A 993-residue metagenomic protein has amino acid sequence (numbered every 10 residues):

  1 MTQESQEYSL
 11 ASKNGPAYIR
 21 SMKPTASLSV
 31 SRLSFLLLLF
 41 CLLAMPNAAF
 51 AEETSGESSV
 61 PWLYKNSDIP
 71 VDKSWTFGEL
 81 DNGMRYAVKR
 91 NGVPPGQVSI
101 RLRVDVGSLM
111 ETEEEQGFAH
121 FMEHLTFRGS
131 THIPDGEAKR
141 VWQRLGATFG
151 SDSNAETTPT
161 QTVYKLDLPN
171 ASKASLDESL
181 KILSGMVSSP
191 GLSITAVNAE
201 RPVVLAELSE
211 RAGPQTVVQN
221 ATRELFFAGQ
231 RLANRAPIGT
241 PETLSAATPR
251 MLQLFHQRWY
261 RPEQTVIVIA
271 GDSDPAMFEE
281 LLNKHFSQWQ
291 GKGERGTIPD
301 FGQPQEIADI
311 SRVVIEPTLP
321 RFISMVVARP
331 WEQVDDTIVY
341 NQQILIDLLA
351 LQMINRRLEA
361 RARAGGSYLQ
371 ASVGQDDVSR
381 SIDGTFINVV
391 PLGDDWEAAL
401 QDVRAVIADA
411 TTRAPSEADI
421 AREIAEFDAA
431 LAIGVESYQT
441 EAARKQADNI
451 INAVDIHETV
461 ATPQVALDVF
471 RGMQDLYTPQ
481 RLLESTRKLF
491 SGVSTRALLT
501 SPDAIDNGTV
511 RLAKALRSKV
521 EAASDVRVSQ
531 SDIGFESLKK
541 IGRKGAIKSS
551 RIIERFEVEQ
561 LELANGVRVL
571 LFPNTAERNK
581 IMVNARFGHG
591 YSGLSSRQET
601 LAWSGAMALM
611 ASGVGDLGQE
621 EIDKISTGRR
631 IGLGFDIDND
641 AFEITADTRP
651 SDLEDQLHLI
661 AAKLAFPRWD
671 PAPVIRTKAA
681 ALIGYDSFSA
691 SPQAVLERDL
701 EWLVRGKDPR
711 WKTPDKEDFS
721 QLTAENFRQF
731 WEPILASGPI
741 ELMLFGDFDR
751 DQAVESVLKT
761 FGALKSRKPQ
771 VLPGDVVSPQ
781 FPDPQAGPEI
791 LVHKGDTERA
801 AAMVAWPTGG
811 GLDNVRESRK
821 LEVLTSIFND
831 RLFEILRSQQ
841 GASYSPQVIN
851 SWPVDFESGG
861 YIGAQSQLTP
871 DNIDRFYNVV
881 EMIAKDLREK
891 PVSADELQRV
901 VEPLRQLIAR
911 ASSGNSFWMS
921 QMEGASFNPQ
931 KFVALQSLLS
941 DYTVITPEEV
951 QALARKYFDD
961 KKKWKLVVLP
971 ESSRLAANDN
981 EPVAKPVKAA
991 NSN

Functional and structural regions predicted by a protein language model:
I19-L36: Bacterial N-terminal signal peptides that target proteins for export
S34-M45: Bacterial N-terminal signal peptides
F50-V88, V266, D274-Y340, I344-D347 (+11 more regions): Proteolytic maturation boundary segments
A87-K89, P94-F121, G136-G185, Q215-E242 (+13 more regions): M16 family metallopeptidases and their MPP-like homologs
R201, V217-F227, L232-R235, G239-M251 (+5 more regions): Hydrophobic, small-residue-rich alpha-helical packing segments that form membrane-like cores
L205-E210, P214: Carboxylate/His-rich catalytic cores and anion/metal-binding grooves
